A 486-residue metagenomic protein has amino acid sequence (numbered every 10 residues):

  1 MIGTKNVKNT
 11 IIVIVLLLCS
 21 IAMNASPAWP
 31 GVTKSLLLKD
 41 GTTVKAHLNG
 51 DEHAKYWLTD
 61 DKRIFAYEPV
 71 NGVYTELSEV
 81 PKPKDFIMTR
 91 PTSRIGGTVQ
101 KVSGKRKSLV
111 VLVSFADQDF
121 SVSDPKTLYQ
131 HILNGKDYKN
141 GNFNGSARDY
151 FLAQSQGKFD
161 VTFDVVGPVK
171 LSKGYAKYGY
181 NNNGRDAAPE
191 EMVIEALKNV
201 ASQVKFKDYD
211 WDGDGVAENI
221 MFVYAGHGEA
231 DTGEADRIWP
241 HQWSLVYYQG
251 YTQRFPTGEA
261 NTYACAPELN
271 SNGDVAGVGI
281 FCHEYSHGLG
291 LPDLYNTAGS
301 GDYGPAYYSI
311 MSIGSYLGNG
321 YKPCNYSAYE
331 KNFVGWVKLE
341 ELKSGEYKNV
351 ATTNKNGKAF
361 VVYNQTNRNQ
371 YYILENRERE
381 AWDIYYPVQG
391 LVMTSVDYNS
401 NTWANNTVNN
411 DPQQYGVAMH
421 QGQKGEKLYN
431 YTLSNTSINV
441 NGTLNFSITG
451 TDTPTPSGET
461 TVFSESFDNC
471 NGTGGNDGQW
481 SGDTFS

Functional and structural regions predicted by a protein language model:
L16-N24: Hydrophobic h-region of N-terminal signal peptides that target proteins for export in Gram-negative bacteria
N24-V102, E340, Q365: N-terminal prosegments of processed precursors
P30, L38, V122, Y138-K158 (+4 more regions): Non-catalytic C-terminal accessory/binding modules of secreted extracellular proteins
R90-N134, G174-A187, G226: Fold-level signature of zinc-dependent metallopeptidase catalytic domains
I95-V99, S146-F255: Active-site-proximal segments of metallohydrolase catalytic domains
Y175-E190, E195, L269-A276, G288 (+2 more regions): A domain-level signal for the mature, folded cores of soluble proteins
F222, G279-D293, L374: Active-site recognition of the HExxH zinc-binding catalytic motif
T460-S486: Extracellular glycan-recognition surfaces and repeat-rich motifs
